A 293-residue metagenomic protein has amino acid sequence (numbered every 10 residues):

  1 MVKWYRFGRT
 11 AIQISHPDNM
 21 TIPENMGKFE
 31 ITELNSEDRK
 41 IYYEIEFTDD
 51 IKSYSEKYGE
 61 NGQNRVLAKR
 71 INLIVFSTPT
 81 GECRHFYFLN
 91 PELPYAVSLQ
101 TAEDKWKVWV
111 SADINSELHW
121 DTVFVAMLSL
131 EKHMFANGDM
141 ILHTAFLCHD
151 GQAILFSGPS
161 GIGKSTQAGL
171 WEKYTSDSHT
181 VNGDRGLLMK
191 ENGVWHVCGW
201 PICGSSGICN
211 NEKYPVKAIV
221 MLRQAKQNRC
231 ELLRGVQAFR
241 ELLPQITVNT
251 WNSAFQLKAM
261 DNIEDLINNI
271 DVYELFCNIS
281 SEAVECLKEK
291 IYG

Functional and structural regions predicted by a protein language model:
M1-L155, P159-S160, L170-H179, L187-G293: A noncatalytic interaction/capping subdomain that flanks phosphate/NTP-handling catalytic cores
K164: Conserved lysine of the Walker
Q167: Hydrophobic positions on the alpha1 helix immediately C-terminal to the Walker A/P-loop
